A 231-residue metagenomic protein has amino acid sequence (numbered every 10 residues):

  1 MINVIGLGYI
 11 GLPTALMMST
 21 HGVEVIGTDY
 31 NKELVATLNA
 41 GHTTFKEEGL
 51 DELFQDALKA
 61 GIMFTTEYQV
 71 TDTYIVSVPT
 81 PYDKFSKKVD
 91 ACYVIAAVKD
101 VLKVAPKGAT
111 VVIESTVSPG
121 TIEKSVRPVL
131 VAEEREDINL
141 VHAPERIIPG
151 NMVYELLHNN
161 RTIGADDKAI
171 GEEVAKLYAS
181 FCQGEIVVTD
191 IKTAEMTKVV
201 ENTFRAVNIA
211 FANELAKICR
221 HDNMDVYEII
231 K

Functional and structural regions predicted by a protein language model:
M1-K231: Structural/interface elements that position substrates and couple domains in central-metabolism enzymes
